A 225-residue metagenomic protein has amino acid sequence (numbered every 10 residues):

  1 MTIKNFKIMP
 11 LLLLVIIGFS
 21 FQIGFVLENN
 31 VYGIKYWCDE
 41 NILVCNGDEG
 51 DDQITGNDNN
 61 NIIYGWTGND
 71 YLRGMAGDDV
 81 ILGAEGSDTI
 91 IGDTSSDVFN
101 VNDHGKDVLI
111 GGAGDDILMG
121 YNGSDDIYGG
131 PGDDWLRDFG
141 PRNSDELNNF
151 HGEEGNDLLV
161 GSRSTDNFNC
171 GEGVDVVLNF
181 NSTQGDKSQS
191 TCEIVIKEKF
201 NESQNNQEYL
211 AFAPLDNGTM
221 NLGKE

Functional and structural regions predicted by a protein language model:
M1-E28: Sec-dependent, cleavable N-terminal signal peptides
L27-R73: N-terminal segments that cap or nucleate solenoid repeat domains
C38, N46-G47, G56, G65 (+12 more regions): Glycine-centered beta-turn/loop sites at beta-strand termini
P141-E146, D186: Extracytoplasmic beta-rich repeat domains
G161-N206: Leucine-rich solenoid repeat scaffolds
S203, E208-P214, T219-G223: Intrinsically disordered, low-complexity segments enriched in small/polar and acidic residues
